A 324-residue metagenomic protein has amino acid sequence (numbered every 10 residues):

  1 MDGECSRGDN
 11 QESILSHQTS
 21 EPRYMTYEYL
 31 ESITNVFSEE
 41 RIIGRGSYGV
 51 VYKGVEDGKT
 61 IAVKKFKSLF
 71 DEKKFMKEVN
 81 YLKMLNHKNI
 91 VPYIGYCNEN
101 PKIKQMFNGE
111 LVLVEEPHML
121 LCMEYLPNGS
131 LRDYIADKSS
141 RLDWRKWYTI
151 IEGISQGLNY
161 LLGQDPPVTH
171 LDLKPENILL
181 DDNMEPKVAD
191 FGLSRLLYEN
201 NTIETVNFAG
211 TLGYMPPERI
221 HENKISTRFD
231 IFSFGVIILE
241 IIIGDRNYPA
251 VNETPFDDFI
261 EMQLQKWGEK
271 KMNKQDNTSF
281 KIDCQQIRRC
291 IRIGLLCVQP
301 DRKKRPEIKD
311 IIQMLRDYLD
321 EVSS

Functional and structural regions predicted by a protein language model:
G3-E21, M25-Y29, I61-E152, M184 (+1 more regions): Cytosolic eukaryotic protein kinase-like domains
Y27, S32-I42: Conserved N-terminal boundary motif of the eukaryotic protein kinase catalytic domain
E40-S47, V51: Protein kinase glycine-rich loop
G49, V168, I203: Short coil/loop residues immediately preceding or within conserved phosphate-binding loops of NTP-utilizing enzyme
V55-I61: Conserved N-lobe loop of protein kinases adjacent to the ATP-binding glycine-rich P-loop
Q156-V168: Protein kinase catalytic-loop region centered on the HRD/HxD motif
P167-L180: Catalytic-loop of the protein kinase fold
